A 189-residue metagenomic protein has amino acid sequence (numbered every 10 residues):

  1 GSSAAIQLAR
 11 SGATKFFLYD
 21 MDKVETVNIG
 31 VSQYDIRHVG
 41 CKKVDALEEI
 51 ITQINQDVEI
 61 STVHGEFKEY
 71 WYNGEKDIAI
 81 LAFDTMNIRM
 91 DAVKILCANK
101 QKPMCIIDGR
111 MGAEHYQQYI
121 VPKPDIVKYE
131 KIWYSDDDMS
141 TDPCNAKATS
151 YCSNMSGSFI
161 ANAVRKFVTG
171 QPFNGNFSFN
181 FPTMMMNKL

Functional and structural regions predicted by a protein language model:
G1-L189: Adenine nucleotide-associated cytosolic modules
